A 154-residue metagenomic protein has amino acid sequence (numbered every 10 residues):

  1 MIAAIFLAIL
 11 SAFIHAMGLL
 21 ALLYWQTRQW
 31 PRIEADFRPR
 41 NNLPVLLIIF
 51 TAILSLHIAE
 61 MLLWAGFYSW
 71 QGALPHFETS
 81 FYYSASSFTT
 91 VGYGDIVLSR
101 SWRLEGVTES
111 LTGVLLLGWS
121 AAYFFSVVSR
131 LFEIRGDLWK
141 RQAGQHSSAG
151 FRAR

Functional and structural regions predicted by a protein language model:
F6-H15, T79-G136: Pore domain of cation channels
I14-P31: Membrane-water interface of transmembrane alpha-helices
Q29-P39, S84-F88, L138-G144: Juxtamembrane inter-helical linkers in multi-pass membrane proteins
D36-L43, D95-S99: Helix-boundary and loop/linker segments of multi-pass membrane transporters
R40-I58: Interfacial helix-start motif at the membrane-water boundary
L56-Y83: Outer-pore turret/helix-boundary of cation channels
E133-R154: Short, highly charged, low-complexity non-transmembrane loops/tails of multi-pass membrane proteins
